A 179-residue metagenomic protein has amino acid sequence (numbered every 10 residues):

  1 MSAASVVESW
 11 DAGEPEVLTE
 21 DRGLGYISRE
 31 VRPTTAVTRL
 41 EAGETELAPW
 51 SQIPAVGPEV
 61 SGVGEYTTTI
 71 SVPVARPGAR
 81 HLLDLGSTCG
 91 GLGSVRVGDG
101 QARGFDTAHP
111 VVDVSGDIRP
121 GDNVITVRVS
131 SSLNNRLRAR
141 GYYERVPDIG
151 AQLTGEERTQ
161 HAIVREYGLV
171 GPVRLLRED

Functional and structural regions predicted by a protein language model:
M1, R96-R103: Short strand-turn-strand beta-turns centered on an Asx-Gly dipeptide
M1-E65, S87, I118-D179: An acidic-aromatic loop/edge-strand motif
P15, I70-D99, I125-V129: Aromatic-lined ligand-binding clefts that engage carbohydrates, nucleic acids, or primary amines
E59-S61, V74-G78, F105-T107, I118-P120: Surface-exposed coil/turn segments at beta-strand junctions on protein surfaces, enriched
V60-P73, H109-D113: Short beta-strands within extracellular/lumenal beta-sheet-rich domains
G78-R80, G93, F105, D122 (+1 more regions): Short acidic, gly/pro-rich beta-turn/loop elements at beta-sheet edges and active-site/ligand-binding grooves
G90, T107-H109: A generic structural motif
